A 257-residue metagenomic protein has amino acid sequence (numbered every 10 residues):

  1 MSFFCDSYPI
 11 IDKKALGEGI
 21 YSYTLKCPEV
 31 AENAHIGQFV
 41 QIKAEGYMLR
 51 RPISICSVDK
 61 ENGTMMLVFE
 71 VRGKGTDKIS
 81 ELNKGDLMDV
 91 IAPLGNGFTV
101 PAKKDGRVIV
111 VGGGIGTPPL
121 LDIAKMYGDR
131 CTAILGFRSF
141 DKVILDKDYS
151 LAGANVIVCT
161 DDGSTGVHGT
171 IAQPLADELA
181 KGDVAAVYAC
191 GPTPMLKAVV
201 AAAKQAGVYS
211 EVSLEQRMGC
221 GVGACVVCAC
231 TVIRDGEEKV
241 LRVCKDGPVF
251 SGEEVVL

Functional and structural regions predicted by a protein language model:
M1-F4, V240-L257: Short, basic/aromatic-enriched C-terminal tail that caps enzymatic domains
S2-K84: Ferredoxin-reductase
D12, S57, V158-T160, V212 (+1 more regions): Structural signal for conserved beta-strand scaffold positions within catalytic alpha/beta enzyme cores
K74-E215: FNR/FR-type flavoprotein reductase catalytic core
P119, T193, Q216-P248: Local cysteine-cluster metal-coordination motifs and their immediate loop/turn environment, predominantly Fe-S cluster
